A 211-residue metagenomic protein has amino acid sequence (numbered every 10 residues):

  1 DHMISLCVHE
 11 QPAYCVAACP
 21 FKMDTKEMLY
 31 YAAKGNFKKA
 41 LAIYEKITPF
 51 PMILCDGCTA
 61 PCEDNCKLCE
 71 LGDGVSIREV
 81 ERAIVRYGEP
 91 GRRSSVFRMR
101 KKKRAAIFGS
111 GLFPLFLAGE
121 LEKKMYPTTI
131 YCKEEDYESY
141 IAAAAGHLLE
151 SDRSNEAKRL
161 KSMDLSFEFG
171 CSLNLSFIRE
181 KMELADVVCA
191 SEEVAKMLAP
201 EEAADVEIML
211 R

Functional and structural regions predicted by a protein language model:
D1-R104, S151, N155-K158, A185 (+1 more regions): Ferredoxin-type iron-sulfur electron-transfer modules and their immediate structural context
K22-K34, A42, G74-V75, I107-S172 (+1 more regions): Beta1-alpha1 glycine-rich phosphate/pyrophosphate-binding loop at the start of Rossmann-like nucleotide-binding domains
G111, E183-L184: Short, well-ordered loop/turn elements at secondary-structure boundaries
E120-K123, K181, A195: N-terminal processing/targeting junctions
M125, D164, L184-A185, V206: Short, well-ordered alpha-helix to beta-strand connector turns
E168-M182, E192: A conserved short coil-to-beta-strand element within the FAD-binding core of flavoproteins
